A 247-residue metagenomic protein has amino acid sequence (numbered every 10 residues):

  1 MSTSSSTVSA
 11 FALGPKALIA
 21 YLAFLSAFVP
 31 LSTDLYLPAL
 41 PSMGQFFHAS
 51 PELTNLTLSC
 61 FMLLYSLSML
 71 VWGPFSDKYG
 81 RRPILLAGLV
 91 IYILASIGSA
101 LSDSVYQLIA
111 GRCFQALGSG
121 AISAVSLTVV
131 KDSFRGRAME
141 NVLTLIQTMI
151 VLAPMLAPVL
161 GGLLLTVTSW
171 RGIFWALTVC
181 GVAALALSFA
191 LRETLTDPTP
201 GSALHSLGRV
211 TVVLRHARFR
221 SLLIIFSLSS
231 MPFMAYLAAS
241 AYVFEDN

Functional and structural regions predicted by a protein language model:
M1-V29: Cytosolic juxtamembrane N-terminal segment immediately preceding the first transmembrane helix of multi-pass
D34, M62-L70, P154-M155: Residue-level signature of mid-helix packing/kink "hotspots" within the transmembrane helices of 12-pass Major
A39-L67: Extracellular/periplasmic helix-loop-helix junction of adjacent transmembrane segments in MFS-like secondary
L67-Y106: Conserved MFS/SLC helix-loop-helix module at the cytosolic interface between two early adjacent transmembrane helices
Y106-R112, L222: Short hydrophobic/alpha-helical segments at membrane-entry points of transmembrane helices in Major Facilitator
Q107, G136, T144-F189: Helix-loop-helix hairpin linking two adjacent transmembrane segments in secondary transporters
G111-I150: Cytoplasmic helix-loop-helix junction between adjacent transmembrane helices in 12-TM secondary transporters
F189-T211: Flexible cytoplasmic inter-helical loops of multi-pass small-molecule transporters
